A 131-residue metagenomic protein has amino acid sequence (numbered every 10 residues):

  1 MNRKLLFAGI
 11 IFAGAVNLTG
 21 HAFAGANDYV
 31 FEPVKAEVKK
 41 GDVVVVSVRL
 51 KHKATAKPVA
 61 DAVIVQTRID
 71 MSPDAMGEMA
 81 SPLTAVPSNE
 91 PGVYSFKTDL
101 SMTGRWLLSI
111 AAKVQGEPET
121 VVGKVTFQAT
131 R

Functional and structural regions predicted by a protein language model:
M1-G9: Bacterial N-terminal signal peptides that target proteins for export
A8-N17: Bacterial N-terminal signal peptides
F23-R131: Contiguous segments within soluble domain cores/interaction surfaces
